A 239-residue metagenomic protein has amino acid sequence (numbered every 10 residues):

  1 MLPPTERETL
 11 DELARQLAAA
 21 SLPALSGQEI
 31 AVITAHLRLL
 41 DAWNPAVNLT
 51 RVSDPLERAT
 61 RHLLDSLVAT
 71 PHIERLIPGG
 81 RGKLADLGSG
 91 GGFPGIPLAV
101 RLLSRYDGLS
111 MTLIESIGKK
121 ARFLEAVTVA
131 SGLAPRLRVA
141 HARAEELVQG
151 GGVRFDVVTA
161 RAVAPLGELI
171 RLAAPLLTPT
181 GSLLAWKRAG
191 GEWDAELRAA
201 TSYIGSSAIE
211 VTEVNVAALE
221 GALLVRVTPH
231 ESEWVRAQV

Functional and structural regions predicted by a protein language model:
M1-G79, A85, K119-L133, H141: Class I SAM-dependent transferase core
A14-R15, L67, I96, G167 (+1 more regions): Amphipathic, non-transmembrane alpha-helical secondary structure
A24, N48-R51, L63, G92 (+4 more regions): Residue-level preference for alpha-helix termini and adjacent loops
L67-R75, A99, V148, A174: Generic structural signal for well-ordered alpha-helical scaffold segments
L76-G80, G150-V153: Glycine-rich phosphate-binding loop signature in dinucleotide/nucleotide-binding domains
D86-G90: Conserved S-adenosyl-L-methionine
G91-D107: Conserved SAM-binding loop of SAM-dependent methyltransferases across substrates and taxa, primarily the Class I
L102-V239: S-adenosylmethionine
